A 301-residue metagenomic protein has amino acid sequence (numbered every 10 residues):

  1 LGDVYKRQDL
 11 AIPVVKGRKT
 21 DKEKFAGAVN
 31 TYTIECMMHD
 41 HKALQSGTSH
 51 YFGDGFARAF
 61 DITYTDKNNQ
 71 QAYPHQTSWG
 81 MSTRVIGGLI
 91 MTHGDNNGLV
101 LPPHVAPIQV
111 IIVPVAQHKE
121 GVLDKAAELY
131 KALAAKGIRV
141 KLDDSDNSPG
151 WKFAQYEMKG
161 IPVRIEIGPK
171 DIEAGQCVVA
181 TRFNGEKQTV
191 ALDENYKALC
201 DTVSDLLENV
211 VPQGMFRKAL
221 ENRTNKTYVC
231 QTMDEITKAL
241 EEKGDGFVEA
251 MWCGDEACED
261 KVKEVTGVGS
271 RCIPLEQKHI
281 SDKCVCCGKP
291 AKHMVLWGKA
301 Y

Functional and structural regions predicted by a protein language model:
G2-Y301: NTP/phosphate- and nucleic-acid-binding module
